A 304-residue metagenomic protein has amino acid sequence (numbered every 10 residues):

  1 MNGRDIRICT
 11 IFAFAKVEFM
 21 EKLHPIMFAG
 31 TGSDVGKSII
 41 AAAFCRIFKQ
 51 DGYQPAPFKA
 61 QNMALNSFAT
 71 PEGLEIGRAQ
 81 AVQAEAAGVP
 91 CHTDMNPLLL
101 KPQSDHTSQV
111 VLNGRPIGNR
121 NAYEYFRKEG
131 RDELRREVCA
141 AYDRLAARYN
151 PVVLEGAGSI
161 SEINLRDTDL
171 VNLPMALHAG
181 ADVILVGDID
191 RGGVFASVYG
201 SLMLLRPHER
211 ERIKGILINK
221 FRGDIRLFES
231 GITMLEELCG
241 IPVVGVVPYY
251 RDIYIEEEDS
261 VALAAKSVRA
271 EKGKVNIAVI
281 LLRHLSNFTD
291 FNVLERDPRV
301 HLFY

Functional and structural regions predicted by a protein language model:
I11, E18-Y304: Flexible phosphate-sensing "switch/lid" loops adjacent to ATP/NTP-binding sites across phosphate-transfer
